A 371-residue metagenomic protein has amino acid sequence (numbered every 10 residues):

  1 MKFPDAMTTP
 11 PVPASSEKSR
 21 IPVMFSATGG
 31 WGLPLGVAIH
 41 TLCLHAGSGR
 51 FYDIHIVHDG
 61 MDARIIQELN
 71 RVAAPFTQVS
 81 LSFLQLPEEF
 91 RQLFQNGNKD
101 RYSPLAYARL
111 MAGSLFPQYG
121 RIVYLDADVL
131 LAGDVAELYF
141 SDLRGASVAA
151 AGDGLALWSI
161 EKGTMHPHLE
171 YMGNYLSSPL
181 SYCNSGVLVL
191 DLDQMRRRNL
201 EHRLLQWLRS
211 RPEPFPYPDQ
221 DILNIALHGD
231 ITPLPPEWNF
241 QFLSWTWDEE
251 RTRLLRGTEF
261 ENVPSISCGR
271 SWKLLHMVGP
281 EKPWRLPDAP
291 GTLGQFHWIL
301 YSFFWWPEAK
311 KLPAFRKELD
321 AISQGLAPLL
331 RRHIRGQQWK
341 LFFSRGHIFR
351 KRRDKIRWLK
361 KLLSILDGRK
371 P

Functional and structural regions predicted by a protein language model:
M1-A27, S185, L190-P371: A glycosyltransferase accessory/donor-loop signature
P22-F25, L42, D53-I56: Hydrophobic targeting segments
G32-G47: Histidine-anchored nucleotide/phosphate-binding helix
A46-H55, L81: Short loop->beta transition adjacent to catalytic acidic/histidine clusters or analogous donor-positioning motifs
Y52-G60, A150-G152: Short internal beta-strands
N70-L115: Active-site-proximal specificity loops/subdomain of glycosyltransferases
Q85-E89, L105-E161, V189-L190, R196-R197: GT-A fold catalytic core of metal-dependent nucleotide-sugar glycosyltransferases, centered on the diacidic
Q92-N98, L105, W158-L176, F260: Surface-exposed acidic, glycine/proline-enriched linker/cap segments that occur as 15-30-residue helix-coil
